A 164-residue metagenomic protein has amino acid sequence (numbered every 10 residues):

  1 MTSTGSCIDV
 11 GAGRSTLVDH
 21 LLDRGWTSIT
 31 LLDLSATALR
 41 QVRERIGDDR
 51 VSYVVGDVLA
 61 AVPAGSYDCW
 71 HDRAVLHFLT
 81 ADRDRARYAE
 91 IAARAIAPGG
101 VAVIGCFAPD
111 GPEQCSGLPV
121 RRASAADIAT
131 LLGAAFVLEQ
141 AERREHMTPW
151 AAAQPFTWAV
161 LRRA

Functional and structural regions predicted by a protein language model:
M1-G65, L79-A95, V101-A164: Class I (Rossmann-like) S-adenosyl-L-methionine-dependent methyltransferase catalytic domain, capturing the SAM-binding
H71: A conserved beta-strand element that flanks and buttresses the S-adenosyl-L-methionine
A74-F78: Short catalytic micro-motifs in class I SAM-dependent methyltransferases
